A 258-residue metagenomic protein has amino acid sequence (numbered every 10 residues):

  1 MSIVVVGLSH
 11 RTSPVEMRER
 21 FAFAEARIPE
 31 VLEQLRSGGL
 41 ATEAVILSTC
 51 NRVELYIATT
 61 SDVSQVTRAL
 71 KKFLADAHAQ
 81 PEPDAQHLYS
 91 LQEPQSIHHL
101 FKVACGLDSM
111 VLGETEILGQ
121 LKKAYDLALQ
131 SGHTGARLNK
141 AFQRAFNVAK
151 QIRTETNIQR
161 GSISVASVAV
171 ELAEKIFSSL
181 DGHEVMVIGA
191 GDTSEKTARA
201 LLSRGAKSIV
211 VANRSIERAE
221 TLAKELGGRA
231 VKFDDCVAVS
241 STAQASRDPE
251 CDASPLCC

Functional and structural regions predicted by a protein language model:
M1-S109: A glycine-rich (often HGG/GG-containing) alpha/beta subdomain
M1-V5, V45, R247-C257: SAM-dependent methyltransferases
L8, L107, E114, A190-D192: Gly/Ser/Thr-rich helix-start
I28, A166, A190-G191: A conditional alpha-helix N-cap/helix-loop micro-motif detector
E33, R68, K72, H98 (+8 more regions): Solvent-exposed alpha-helical segments within well-ordered globular domains of core cellular machineries
T42, P81-E82, G135, S208 (+1 more regions): Residue-level detector of short coil/turn "hinge" positions at structural boundaries
P83-D181: Glycine/serine-rich phosphate-binding loop and adjoining beta1-alpha1 elements at the start of nucleotide-handling
V170-A243, P249-C251, P255-C258: Glycine-rich phosphate/diphosphate-binding loop of Rossmann-like nucleotide-binding domains
